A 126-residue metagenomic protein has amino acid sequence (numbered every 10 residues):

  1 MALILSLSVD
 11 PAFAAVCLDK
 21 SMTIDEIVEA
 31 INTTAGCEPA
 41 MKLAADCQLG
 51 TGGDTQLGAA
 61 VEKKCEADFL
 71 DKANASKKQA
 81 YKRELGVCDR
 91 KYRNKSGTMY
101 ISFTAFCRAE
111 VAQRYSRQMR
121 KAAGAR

Functional and structural regions predicted by a protein language model:
M1-S8: Bacterial N-terminal signal peptides
S8-A14: Sec/Tat signal peptide C-region and signal peptidase I cleavage site
A15-R126: Mitochondrial intermembrane space
